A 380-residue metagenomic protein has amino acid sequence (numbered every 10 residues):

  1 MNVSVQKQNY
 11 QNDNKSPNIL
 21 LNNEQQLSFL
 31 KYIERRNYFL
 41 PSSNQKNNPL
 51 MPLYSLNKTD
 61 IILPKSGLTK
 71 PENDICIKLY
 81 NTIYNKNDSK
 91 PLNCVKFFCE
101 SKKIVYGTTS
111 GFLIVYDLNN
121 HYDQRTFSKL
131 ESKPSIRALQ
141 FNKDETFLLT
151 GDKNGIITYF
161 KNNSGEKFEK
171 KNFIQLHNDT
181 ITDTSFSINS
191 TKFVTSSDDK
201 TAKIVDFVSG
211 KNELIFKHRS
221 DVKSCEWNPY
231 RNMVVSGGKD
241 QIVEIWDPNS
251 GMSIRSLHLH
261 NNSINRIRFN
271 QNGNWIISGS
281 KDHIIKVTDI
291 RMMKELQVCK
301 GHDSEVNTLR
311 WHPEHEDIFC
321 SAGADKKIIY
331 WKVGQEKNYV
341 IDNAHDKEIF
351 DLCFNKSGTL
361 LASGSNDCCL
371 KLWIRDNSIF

Functional and structural regions predicted by a protein language model:
M1-K90: Intrinsically disordered terminal extensions that flank WD40 beta-propeller domains in eukaryotic WD-repeat scaffold
Y80-N81, Q124-T126, F168-N172, K211-L214 (+4 more regions): A structural motif specific to WD40 beta-propellers
I83-L92, K129-I136, I174-I181, F216-V222 (+3 more regions): WD40/WD-repeat beta-propeller blade N-cap
V95-S101, L139-E145, S185-T191, E226-N232 (+3 more regions): Loop/turn segments within WD40 beta-propeller blades
G107-S110, G151-N154, S196-D199, Y230 (+4 more regions): Conserved strand-to-loop turn within each blade of WD40 beta-propeller repeats
L113-D117, I157-N162, A202-D206, C225 (+4 more regions): WD40-repeat beta-propellers
F350-F380: Blade-level signature of beta-propeller repeat domains, shared across WD40, Kelch, NHL, RCC1 and BNR/Asp-box propellers
